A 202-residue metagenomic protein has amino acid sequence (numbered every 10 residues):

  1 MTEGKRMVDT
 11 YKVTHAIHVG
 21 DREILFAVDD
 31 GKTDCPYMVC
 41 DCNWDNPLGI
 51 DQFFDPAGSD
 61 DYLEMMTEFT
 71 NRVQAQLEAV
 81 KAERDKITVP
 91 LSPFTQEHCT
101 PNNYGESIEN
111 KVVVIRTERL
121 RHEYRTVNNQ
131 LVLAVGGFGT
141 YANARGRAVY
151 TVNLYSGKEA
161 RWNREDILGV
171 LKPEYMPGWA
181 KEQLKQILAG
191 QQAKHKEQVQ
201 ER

Functional and structural regions predicted by a protein language model:
M1-M38: Short N-terminal "domain-start" leader segments that mark the transition from disordered tails or signal peptides into
A27-P56: Short aromatic-glycine-(Arg/Gly/Cys) micro-motifs in beta-strand/loop hairpins
P47-D51, S156-D166: A short macromolecule-binding patch
D60-A75: A short, charged, amphipathic alpha-helix used as a generic interaction element across diverse proteins
M65, A189-R202: Non-Sec secretion/translocation targeting segments of pathogen effectors
Q74-H122: Mixed-charge, Lys/Arg-rich low-complexity intrinsically disordered regions
V112-Y150: Short beta-strand-centered aromatic/proline hotspots
N163-M176: Structured surface patches comprising rigid loops and adjacent beta-strands/short helices at the edges of well-ordered
